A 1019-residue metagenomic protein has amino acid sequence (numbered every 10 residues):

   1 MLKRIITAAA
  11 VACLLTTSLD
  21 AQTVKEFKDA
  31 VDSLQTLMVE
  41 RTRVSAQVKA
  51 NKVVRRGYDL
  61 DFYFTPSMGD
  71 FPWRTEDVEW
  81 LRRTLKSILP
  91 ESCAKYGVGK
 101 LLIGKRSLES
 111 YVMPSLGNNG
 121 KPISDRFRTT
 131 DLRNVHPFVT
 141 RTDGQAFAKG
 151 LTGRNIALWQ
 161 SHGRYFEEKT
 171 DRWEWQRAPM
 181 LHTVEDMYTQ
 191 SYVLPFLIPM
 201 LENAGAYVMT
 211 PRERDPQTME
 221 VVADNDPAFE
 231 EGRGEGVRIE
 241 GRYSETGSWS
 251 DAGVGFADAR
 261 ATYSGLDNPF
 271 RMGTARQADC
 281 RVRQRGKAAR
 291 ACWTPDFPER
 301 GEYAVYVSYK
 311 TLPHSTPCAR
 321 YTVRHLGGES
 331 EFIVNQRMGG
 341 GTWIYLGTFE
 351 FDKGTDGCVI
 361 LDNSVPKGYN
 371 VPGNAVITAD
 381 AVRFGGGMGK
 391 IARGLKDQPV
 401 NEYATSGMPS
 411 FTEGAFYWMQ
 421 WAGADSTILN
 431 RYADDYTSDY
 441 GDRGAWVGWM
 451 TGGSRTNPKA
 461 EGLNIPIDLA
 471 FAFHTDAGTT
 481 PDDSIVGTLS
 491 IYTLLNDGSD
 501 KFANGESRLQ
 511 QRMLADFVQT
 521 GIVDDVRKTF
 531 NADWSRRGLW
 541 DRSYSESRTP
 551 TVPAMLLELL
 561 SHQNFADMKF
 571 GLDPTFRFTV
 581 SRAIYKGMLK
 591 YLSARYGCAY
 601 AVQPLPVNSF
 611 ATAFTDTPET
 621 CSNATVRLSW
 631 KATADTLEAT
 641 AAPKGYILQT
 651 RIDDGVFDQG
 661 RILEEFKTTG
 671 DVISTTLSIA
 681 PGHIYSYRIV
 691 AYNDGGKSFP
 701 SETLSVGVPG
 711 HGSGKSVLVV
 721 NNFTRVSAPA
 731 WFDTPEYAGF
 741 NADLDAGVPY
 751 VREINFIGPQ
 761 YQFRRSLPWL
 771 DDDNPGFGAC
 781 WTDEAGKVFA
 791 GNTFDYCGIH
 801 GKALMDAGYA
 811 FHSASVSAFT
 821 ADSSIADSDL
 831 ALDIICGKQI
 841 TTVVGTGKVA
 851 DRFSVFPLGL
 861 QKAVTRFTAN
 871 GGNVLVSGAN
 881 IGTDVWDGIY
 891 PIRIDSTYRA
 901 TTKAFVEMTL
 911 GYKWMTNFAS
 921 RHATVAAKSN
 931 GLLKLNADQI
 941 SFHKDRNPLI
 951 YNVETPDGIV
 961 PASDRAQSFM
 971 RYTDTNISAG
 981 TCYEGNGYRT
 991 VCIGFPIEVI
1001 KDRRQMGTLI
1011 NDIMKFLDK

Functional and structural regions predicted by a protein language model:
I360-A375: Short beta-strand-plus-loop segments that form exposed binding edges in beta-rich domains
K367-N370, A381-G389, L469, T475-G498 (+2 more regions): Active-site-adjacent mobile loop/cap segments within catalytic or ligand-binding domains
L395-P399, T412-R508, W540-Q563: Active-site microenvironments of hydrolase-like enzyme catalytic domains
R577-A601, T612-T617, S629, G712-S716 (+7 more regions): Extracellular ligand-binding/catalytic regions of CAZymes and related secreted enzymes and adhesion modules
Y591-T640, P681, G696-K715: Pro/Thr/Ser/Gly-rich low-complexity, intrinsically disordered linker/stalk tracts
T676-G696: Beta-strand-rich modules
I757-S896: Helical hinge/lid and interdomain linker segments adjacent to catalytic or ligand-binding clefts that mediate domain
K838-L949, V953-T955, A966, T973 (+2 more regions): A glycine-rich, often tryptophan-bearing local segment used as a flexible ligand/cofactor-contacting loop or short
